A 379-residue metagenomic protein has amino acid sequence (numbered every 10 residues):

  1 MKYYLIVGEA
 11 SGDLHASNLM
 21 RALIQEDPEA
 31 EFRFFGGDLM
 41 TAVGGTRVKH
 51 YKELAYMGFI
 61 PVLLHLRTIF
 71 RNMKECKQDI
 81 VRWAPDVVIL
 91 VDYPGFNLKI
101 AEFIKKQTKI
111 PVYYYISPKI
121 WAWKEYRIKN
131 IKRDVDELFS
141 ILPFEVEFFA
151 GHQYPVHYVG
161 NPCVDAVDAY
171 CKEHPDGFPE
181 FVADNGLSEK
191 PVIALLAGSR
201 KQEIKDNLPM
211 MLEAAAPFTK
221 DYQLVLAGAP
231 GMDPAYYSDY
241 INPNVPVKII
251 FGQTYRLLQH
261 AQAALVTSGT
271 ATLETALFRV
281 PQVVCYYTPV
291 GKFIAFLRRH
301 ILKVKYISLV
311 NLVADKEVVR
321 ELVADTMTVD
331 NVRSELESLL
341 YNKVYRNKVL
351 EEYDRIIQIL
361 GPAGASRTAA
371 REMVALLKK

Functional and structural regions predicted by a protein language model:
M1-K379: Nucleotide-activated sugar donor-binding and catalytic core shared by glycosyltransferases and related lipid-linked
